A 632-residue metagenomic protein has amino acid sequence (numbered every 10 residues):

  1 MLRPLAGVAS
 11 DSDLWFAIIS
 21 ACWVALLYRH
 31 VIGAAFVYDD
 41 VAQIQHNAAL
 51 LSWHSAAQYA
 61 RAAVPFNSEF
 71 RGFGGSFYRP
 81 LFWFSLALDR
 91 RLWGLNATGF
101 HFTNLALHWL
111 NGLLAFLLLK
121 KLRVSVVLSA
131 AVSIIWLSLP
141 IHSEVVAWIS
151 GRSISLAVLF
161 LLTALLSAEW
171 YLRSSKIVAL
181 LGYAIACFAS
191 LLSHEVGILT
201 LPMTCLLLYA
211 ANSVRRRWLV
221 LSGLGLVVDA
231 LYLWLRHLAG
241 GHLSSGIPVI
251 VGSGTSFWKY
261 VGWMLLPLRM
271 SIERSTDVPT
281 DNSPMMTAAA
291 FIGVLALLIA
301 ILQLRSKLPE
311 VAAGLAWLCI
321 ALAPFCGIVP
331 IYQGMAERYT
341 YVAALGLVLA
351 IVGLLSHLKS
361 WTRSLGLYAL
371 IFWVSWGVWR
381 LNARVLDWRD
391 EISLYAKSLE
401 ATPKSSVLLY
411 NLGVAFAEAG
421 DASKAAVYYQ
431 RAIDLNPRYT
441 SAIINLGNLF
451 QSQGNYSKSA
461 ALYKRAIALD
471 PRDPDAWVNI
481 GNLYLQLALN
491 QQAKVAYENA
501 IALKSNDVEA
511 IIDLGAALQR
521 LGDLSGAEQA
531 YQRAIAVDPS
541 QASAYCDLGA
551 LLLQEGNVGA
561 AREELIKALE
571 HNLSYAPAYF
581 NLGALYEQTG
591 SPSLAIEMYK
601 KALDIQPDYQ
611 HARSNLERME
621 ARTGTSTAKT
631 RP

Functional and structural regions predicted by a protein language model:
M1-Y456, A468, D475, N479 (+3 more regions): Polytopic membrane enzymes that build or remodel cell-surface glycoconjugates and lipids
S398, R431-A432, R465-A466, N499-A500 (+3 more regions): Canonical positions in the second alpha-helix
L409-F416, Y428, A442-Y456, L462 (+11 more regions): TPR/Sel1-like alpha-solenoid repeat signature
Q588, S593-P632: Terminal, low-structured helical/coil segments at or just beyond the last alpha-helical repeat
